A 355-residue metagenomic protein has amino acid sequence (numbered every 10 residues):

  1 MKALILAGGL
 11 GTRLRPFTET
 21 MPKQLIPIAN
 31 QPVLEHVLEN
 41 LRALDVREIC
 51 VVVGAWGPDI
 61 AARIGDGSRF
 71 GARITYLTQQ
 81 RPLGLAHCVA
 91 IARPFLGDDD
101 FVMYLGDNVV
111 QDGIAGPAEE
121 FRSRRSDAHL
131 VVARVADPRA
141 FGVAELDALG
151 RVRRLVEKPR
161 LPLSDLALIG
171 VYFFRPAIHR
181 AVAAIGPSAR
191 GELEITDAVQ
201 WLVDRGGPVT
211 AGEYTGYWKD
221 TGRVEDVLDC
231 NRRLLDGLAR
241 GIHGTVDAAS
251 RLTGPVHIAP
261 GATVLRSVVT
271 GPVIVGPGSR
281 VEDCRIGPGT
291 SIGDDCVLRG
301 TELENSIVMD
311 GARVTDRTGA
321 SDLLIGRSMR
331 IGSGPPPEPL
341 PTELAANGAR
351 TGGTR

Functional and structural regions predicted by a protein language model:
K2-I5, R13-P16, I26-P27, Q31-L105 (+3 more regions): Conserved N-terminal catalytic core of the sugar/cofactor nucleotidyltransferase
G9, A55, P176-A177, E225: Alpha-helix/helix-capping structural signal
G9, D107, R134, R223: Active-site glycine-centered loops adjacent to acidic/histidine catalytic or metal-binding residues that shape
L25, A144-L146, A211: A structural signal for short hydrophobic beta-strand segments in well-ordered beta-sheet cores
P27, Y172-F173, T221: Short aromatic/basic micro-patch
C50-G54, V131-V132, I307, L324: Short internal beta-strands
V110-A189: Conserved core of the sugar-phosphate nucleotidyltransferase
R151, A177, A184-R355: Left-handed beta-helix
